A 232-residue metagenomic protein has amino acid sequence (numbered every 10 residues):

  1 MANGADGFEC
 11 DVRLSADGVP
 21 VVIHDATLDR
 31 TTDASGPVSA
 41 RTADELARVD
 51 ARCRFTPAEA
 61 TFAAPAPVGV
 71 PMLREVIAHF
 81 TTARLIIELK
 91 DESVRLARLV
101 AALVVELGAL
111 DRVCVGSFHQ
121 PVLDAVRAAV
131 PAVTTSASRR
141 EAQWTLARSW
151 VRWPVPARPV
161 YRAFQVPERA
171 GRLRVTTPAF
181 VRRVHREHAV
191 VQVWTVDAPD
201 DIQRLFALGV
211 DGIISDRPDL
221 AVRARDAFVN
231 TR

Functional and structural regions predicted by a protein language model:
M1-L14, P159: Catalytic domains of carbohydrate-active enzymes, especially glycoside hydrolases
A2, D6, A78-H79, A128 (+1 more regions): Solvent-exposed polar/charged
F8-C10, L85-I87, V113-G116, T134-A137 (+3 more regions): Hydrophobic faces of well-ordered beta-strands that scaffold small-molecule active sites in alpha/beta enzyme cores
L14, D91-S93, P121-V122, R139-E141 (+3 more regions): Active-site-proximal loop/turn and secondary-structure-junction residues that shape catalytic pockets, frequently
G18, V100, L123-V126, L205 (+1 more regions): Hydrophobic packing residues within well-ordered alpha-helices of enzyme cores
H24-A129, A157-E187: Metal-dependent phosphodiesterase/phospholipase catalytic core, i.e., the His/Asp/Glu-rich active-site region
S117-Q120, A132, A137-P154: Beta/alpha (TIM)-barrel catalytic core signal, keyed to glycine-rich beta->alpha loops juxtaposed to Asp/Glu that bind
L146-R232: C-terminal active-site rim and adjoining tail of enzyme catalytic domains
